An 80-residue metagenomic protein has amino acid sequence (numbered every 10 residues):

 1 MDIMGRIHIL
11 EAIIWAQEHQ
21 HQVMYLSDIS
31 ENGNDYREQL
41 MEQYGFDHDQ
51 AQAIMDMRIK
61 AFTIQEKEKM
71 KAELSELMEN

Functional and structural regions predicted by a protein language model:
M1-N80: C-terminal interaction appendages of subunits in large macromolecular complexes
